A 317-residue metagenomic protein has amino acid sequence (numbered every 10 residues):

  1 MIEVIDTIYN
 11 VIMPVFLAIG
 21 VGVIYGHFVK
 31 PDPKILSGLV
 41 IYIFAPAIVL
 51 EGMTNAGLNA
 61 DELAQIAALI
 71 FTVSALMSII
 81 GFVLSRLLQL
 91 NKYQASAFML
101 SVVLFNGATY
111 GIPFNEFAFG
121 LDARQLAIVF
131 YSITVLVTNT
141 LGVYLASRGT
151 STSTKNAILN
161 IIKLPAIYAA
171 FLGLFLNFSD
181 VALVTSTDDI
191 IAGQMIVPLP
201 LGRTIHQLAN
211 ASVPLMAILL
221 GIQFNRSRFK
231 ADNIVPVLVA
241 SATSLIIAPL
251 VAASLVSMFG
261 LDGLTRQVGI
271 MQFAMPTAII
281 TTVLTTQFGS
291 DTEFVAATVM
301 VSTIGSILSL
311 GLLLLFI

Functional and structural regions predicted by a protein language model:
M1-I317: Alpha-helical transmembrane segments of multi-pass small-molecule/ion transporters
